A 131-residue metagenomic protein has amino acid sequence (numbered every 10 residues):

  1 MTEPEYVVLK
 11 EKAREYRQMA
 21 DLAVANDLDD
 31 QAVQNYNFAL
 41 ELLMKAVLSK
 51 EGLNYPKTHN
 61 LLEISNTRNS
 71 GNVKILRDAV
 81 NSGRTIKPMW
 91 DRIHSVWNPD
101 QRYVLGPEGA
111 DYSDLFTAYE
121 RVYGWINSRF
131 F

Functional and structural regions predicted by a protein language model:
M1-V33, E51-N54: Charged alpha-helical initiation segments
M1-V7, L48-F131: Long, charged low-complexity segments
K12-Y16, L42, A118, V122: Amphipathic, well-ordered alpha-helical segments in soluble domains
D30-L48: Short, hydrophobic, well-ordered secondary-structure elements
